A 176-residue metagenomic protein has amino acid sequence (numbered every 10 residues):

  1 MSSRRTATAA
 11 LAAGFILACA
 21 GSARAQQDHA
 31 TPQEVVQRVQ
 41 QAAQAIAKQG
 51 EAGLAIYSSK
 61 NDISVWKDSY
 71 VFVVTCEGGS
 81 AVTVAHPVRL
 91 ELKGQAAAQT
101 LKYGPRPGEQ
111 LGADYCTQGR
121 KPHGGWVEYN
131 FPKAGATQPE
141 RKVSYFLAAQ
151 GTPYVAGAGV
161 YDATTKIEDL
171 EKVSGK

Functional and structural regions predicted by a protein language model:
S2, T8, A12-K176: N-terminal membrane-sensor/transducer module of prokaryotic signaling receptors
